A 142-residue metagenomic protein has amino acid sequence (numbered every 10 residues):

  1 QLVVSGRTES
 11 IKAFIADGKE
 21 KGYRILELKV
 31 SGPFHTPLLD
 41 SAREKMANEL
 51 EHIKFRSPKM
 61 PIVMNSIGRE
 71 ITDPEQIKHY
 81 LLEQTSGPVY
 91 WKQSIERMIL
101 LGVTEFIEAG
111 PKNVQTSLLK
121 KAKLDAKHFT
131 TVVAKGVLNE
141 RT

Functional and structural regions predicted by a protein language model:
Q1-T142: Acyl-group transfer acyltransferase/transacylase scaffold of fatty acid/polyketide systems
